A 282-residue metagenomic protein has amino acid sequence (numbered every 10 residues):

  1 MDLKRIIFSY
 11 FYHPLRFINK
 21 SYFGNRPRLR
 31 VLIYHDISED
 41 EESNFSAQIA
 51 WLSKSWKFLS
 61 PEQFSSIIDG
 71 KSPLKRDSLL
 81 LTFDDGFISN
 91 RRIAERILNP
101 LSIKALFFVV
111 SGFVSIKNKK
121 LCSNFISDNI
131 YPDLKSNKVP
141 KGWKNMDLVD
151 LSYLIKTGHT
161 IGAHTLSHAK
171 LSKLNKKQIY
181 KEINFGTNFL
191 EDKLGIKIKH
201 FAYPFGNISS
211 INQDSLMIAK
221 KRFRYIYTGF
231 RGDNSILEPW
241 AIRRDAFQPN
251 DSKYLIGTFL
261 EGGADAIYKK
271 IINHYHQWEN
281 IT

Functional and structural regions predicted by a protein language model:
M1-T82, I88-S89, K173-K176, Y180-T282: C-terminal active-site subregion of NodB/CE4 polysaccharide deacetylases
L32, R76-L79, N99-S209, I236 (+1 more regions): Metal-dependent polysaccharide deacetylase catalytic core of the NodB/CE4 family, i.e., the active-site-bearing domain
Q48-S55, I97-L101, T157: A short, Lys/Arg-enriched amphipathic alpha-helix followed by its capping loop at the start of a domain
D85-R92, I97: Short acidic, Gly/Ser-rich segments with clustered Asp/Glu that frequently serve as metal-coordination loops in enzyme
